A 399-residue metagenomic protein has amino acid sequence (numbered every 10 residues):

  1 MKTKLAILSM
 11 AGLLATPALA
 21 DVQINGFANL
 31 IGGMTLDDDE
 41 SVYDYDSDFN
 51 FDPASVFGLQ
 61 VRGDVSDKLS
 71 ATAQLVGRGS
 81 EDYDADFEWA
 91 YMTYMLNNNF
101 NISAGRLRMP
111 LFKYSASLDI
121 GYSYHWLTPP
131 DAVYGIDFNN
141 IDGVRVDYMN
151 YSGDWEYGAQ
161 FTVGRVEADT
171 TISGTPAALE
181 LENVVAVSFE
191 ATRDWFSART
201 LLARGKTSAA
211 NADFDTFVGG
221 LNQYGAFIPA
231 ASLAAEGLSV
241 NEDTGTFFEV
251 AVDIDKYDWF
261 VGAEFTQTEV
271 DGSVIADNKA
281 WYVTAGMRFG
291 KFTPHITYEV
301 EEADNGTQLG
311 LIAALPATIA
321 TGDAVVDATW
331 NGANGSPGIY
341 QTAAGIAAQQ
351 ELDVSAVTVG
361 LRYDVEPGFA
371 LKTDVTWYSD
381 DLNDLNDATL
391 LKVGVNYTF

Functional and structural regions predicted by a protein language model:
M1-A20: Gram-negative bacterial Sec-dependent N-terminal signal peptides
V22-I31, D48-D169, L181-V185, F189-S197 (+2 more regions): Outer membrane beta-barrel
G32-E40, G79-Y83, P110-Y114, S152 (+6 more regions): Gram-negative outer-membrane beta-barrel proteins
G33-S55, S173-P176: Surface-exposed strand-loop-strand hairpins of Gram-negative outer-membrane beta-barrel proteins
D37-E40, K68-T72, I120-T128, T162-D169 (+3 more regions): Flexible, solvent-exposed coil segments and beta strand-coil junctions, predominantly the extracellular/periplasmic
V42-S47, V76-R78, T128-A132, T171-T175 (+4 more regions): Extracellular loop and loop/strand-boundary signature of outer-membrane beta-barrel proteins
A90, M95, L202-R204, D213-F399: Outer-membrane beta-barrel pore domains
P176-G219: Loop-centered beta-sheet repeat module
